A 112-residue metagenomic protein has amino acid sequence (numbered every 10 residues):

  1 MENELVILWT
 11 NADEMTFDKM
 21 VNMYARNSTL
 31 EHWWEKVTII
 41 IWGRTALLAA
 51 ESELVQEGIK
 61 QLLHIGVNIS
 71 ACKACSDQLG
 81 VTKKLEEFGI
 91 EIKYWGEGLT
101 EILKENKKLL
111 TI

Functional and structural regions predicted by a protein language model:
V6-V21, R44-A50: Short, glycine-rich nucleotide/cofactor-binding loops
D18-E31: Histidine-anchored nucleotide/phosphate-binding helix
V21, V55, W95-G96: Amphipathic coiled-coil/heptad-repeat helices and related helical stalk/stem segments that mediate oligomerization
A25, K36-W42, I69-C75: Short internal beta-strands
L30, K36-W42, A46-E51: N-terminal beta1-alpha1-beta2 submodule of the flavodoxin-like/Rossmannoid cofactor-binding fold
E53-T82: A glycine-rich helix N-cap at a beta->alpha junction
T82-I112: C-terminal structural segments of small proteins and small subunits
